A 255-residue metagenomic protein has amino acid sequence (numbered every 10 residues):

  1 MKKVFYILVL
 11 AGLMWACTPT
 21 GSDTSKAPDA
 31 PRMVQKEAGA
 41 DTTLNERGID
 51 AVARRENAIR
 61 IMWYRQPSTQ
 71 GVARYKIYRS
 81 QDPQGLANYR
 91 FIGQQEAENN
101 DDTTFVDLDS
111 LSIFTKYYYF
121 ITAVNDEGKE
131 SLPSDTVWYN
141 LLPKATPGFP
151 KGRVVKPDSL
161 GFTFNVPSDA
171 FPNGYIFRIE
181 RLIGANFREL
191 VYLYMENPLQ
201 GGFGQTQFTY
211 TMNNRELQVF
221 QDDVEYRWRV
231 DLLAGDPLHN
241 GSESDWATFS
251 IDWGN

Functional and structural regions predicted by a protein language model:
K2-V9: Sec-dependent signal peptide recognition, specifically the positively charged N-region followed immediately by
L13-A16: C-terminal motif of bacterial Sec signal peptides marking the signal peptidase cleavage site
P19-G71, I113, G128-F171, N240-N255: Pro/Thr/Ser/Gly-rich low-complexity, intrinsically disordered linker/stalk tracts
R74-I113, L132, G174-Q221, G235-L238 (+1 more regions): Recognizes extended acidic, P/S/T-rich segments that occur within or adjacent to Ig-like beta-sandwich modules
I77, I121-T122: Hydrophobic/aromatic beta-strand segments within beta-rich folds
A123-E127, L232-D236: Surface-exposed loop/turn motifs at beta-strand-loop junctions within extracellular Ig-like and Fibronectin type III
L141-K144, Y226, V230: Secretory-pathway ectodomains
